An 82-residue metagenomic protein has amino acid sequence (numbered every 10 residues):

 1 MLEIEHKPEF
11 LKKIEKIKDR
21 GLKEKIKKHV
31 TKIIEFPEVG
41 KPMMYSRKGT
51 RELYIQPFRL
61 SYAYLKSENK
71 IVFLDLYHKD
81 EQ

Functional and structural regions predicted by a protein language model:
M1-E5, K16, R20-E24, Y54-R59 (+1 more regions): Enriched for short, Lys/Arg-rich terminal
H6-F10: Basic, amphipathic "hinge/linker" alpha-helix immediately C-terminal to the N-terminal HTH DNA-binding motif
K12, E24, K41: Alpha-helical elements of the RecA-like P-loop NTPase motor core of helicases
V30-Y54: A short, surface-exposed loop/turn module that caps and links secondary-structure elements
